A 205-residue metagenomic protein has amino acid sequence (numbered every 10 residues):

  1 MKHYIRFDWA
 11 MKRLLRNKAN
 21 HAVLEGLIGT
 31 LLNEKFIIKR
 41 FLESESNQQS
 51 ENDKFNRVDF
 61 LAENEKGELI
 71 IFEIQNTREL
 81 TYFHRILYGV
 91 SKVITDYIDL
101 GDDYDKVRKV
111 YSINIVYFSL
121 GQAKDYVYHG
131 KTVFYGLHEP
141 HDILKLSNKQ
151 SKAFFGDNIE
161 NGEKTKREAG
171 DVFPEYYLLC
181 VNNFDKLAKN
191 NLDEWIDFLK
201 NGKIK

Functional and structural regions predicted by a protein language model:
M1-K205: Elongated, amphipathic alpha-helical interaction scaffolds
